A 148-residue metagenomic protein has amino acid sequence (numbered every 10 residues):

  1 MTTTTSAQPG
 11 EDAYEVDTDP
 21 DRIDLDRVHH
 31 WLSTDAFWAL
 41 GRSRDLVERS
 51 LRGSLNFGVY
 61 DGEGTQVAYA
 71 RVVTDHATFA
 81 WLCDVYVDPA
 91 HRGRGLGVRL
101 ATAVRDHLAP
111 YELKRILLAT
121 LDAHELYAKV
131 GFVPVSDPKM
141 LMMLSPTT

Functional and structural regions predicted by a protein language model:
T2-R42, Y60: Short amphipathic alpha-helix that is part of the acyltransferase structural core
T34, G53-S54, Y111: Structured helix-beta-strand junction loops
D45-E63, V67-Y86: A conserved beta-strand-loop-helix scaffold within acyl/acetyltransferase catalytic domains
G62-G64, A90-H91, S145-T148: Short loop segments at secondary-structure junctions
H91-L100: Conserved acetyl-CoA pyrophosphate-binding loop and the N-cap/start of the following alpha-helix in GNAT-like
V98, P110-P146: Conserved active-site alpha-helix within GNAT-family acetyltransferase domains
T102, D106: Short, well-ordered alpha-helices that flank and scaffold nucleotide-derived cofactor binding pockets
